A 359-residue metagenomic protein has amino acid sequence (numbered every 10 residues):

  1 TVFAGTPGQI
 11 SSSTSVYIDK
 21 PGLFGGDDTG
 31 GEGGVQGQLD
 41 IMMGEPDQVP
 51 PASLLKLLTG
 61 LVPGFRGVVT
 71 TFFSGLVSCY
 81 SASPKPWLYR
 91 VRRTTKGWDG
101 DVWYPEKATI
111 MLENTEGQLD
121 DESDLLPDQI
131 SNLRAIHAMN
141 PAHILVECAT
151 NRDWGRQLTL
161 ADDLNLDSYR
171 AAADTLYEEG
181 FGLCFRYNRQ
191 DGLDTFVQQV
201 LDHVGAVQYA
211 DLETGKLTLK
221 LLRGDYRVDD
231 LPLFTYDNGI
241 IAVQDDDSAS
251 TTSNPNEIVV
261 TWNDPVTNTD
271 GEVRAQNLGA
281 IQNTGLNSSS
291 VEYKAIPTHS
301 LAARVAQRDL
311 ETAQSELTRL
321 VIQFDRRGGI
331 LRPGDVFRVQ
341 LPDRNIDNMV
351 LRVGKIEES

Functional and structural regions predicted by a protein language model:
T1-L201, E213, P297-L301: Polar, S/T/G-rich
R134-S359: C-terminal extracytoplasmic interaction modules
